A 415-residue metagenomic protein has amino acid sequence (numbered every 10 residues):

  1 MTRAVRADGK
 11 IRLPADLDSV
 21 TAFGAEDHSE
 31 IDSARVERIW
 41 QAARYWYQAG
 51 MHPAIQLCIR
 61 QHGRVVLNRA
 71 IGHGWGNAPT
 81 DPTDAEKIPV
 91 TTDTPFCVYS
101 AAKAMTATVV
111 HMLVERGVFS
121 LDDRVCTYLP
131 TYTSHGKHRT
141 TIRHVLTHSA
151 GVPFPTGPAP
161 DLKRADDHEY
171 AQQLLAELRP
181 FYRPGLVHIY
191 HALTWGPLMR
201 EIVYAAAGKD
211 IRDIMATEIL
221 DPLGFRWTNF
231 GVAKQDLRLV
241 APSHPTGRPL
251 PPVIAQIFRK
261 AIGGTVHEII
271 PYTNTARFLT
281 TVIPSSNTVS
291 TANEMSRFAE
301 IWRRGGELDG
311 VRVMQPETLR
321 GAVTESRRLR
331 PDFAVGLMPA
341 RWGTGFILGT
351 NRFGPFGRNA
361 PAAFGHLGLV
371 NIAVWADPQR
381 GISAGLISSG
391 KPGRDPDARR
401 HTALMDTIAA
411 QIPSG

Functional and structural regions predicted by a protein language model:
D8-G9, L13, D18-F23, Q61-R64 (+4 more regions): Active-site-proximal loop and beta-strand segments within enzyme catalytic domains
H28-Q48: Short, basic/aromatic recognition patches
Q41-I88, L121, D161-L162, A373-D377 (+1 more regions): A short, well-structured edge-of-sheet supersecondary motif
W46-Q48, N287, A334-M338, A362-L367: Short Gly/Pro-enriched turn/cap motifs at secondary-structure boundaries
Y47, V114-E115, R303: Alpha-helix C-terminal capping/helix-coil junction sites
H135-G357: Short, surface-exposed loop or secondary-structure junction motifs that flank catalytic or metal-binding residues
R304, T318, V323-P331, G393-G415: Short, gly/Ser/Thr-rich active-site loops of penicillin-recognizing serine hydrolases
R352-S383, I387-R394, H401, M405-D406: Low-complexity, glycine/alanine/valine/leucine- and proline-rich hydrophobic stretches
